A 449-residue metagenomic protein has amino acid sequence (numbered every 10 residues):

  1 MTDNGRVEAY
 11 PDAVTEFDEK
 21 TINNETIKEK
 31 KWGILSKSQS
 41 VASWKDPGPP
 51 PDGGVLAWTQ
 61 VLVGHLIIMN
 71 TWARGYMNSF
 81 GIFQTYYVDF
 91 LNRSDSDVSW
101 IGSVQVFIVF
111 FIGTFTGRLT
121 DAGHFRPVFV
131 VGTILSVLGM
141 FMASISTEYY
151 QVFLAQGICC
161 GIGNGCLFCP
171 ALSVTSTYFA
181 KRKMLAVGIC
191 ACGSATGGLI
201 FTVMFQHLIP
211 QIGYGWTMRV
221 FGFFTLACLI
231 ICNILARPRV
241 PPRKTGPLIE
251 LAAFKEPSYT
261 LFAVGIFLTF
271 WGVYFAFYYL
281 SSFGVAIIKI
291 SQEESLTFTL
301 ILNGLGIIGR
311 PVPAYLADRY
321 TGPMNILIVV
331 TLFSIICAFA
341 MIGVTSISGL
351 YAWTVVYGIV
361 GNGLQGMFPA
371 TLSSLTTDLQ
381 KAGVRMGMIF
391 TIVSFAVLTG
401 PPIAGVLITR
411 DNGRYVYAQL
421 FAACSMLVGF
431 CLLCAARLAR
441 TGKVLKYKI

Functional and structural regions predicted by a protein language model:
M1-G54, A439-I449: Intrinsically disordered, low-complexity terminal tails of fungal membrane proteins
M69, S136-M140, Y150-C166, V174 (+4 more regions): Hydrophobic core of transmembrane alpha-helices in multi-pass small-molecule transporters, especially MFS/SLC-type
Y76-Y87, E256-A317, M324-I328, Q365 (+2 more regions): Extracytoplasmic gate region of multi-pass secondary transporters
Y87, G157, N164-F179, A186-V187 (+1 more regions): Intracellular juxtamembrane helix-capping segments at the cytosolic ends of symmetry-related transmembrane helices
F111-F125, I209, G309-G322, I408: Helix-to-loop junctions at the C-terminal end of transmembrane segments in multipass secondary transporters
F111-Q151: Conserved MFS/SLC helix-loop-helix module at the cytosolic interface between two early adjacent transmembrane helices
P127-F141, N325-A340: Structural signature of the two symmetry-related core transmembrane helices
K181-L185, I189-V240: Helix-loop-helix hairpin linking two adjacent transmembrane segments in secondary transporters
